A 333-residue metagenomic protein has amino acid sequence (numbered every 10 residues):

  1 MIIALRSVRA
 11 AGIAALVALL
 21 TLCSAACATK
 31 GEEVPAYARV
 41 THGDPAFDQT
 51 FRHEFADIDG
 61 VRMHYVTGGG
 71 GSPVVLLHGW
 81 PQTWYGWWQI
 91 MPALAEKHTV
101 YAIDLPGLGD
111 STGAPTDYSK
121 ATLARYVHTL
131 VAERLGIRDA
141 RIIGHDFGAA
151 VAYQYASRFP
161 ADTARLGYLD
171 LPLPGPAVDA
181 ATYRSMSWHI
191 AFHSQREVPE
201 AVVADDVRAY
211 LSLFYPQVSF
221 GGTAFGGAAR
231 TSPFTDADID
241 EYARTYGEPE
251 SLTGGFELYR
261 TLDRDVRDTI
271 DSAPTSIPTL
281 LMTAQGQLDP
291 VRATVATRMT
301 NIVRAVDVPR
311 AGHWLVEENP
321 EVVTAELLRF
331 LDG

Functional and structural regions predicted by a protein language model:
I2-A14: Bacterial N-terminal signal peptides that target proteins for export
I13-T21: Hydrophobic helical h-region of N-terminal Sec-dependent signal peptides in bacterial secretory/periplasmic proteins
L22-A26: C-terminal motif of bacterial Sec signal peptides marking the signal peptidase cleavage site
A28-K30: Bacterial signal peptide processing site
V34-V66, G70-P73, A93, Y101 (+4 more regions): Flexible "cap/lid" subdomain of the alpha/beta-hydrolase fold that forms the substrate-access gate
H78-W80, H145: Conserved alpha/beta-hydrolase "nucleophile elbow" surrounding the catalytic nucleophile
P81-Q89, V100: Serine-hydrolase catalytic-loop signature spanning alpha/beta hydrolases and amidase-signature enzymes
A311-P320, T324: Catalytic histidine-centered segment of alpha/beta-hydrolase-like enzymes
